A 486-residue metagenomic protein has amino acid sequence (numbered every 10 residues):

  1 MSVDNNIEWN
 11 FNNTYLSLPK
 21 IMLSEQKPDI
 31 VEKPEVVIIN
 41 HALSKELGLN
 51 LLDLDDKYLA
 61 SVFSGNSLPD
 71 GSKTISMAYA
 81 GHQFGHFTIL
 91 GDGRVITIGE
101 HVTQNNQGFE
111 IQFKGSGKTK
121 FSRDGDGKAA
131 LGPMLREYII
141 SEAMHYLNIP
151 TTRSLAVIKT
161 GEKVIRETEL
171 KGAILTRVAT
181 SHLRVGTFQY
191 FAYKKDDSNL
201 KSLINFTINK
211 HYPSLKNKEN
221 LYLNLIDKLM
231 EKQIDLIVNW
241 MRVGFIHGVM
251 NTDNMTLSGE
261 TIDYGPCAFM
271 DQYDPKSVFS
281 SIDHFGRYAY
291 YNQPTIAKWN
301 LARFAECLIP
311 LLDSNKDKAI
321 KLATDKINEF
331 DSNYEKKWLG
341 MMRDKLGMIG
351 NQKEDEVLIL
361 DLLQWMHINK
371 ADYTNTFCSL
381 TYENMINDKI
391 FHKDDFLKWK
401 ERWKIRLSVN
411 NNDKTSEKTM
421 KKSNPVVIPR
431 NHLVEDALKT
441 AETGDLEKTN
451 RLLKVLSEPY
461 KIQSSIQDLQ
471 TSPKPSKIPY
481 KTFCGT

Functional and structural regions predicted by a protein language model:
M1-Y79, F84, F279, H284-T486: Regulatory N- and C-terminal appendages and interdomain linkers associated with kinase/kinase-like NTP transferase
K27-D29, D126-K128, L223-N224: Short, contiguous strand/loop micro-motifs
K33-V36, A42-L59, S64-N217, L257-E260 (+7 more regions): Conserved ATP-binding subdomain of kinase catalytic cores across diverse folds
P133-M134, K163-H247, L257-D361: ATP-dependent phospho-/nucleotidyl transfer catalytic cores
D253: Conserved protein-kinase catalytic-loop position immediately C-terminal to the HRD catalytic Asp
